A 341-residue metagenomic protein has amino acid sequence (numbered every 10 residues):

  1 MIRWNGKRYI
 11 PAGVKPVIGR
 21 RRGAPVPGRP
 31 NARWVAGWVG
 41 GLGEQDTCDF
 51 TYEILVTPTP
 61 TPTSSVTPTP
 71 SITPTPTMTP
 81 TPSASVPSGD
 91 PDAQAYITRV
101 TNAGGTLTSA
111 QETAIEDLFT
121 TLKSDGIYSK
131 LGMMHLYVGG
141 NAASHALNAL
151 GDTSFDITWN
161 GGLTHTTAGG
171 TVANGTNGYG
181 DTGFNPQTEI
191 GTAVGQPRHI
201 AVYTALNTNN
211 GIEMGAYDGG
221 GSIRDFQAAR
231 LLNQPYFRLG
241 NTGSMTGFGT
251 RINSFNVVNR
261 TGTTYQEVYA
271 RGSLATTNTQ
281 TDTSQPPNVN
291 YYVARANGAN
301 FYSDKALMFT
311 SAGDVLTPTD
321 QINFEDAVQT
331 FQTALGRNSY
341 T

Functional and structural regions predicted by a protein language model:
M1-T120, T310, N323-T341: Enriched but not universal
G43-T47, S144-N148, Y265-R271, Q321-I322: Short, surface-exposed terminal/edge motifs of secreted or surface/virion proteins that either
Y52, P80-P197, N210-I212, G219-G220 (+2 more regions): Extracytoplasmic low-complexity segments
I97, F155-G178, T182-T188, T192-G195 (+2 more regions): Extracellular glycan-interaction surfaces
Q111, G249-R251, S303: Active-site-proximal structural scaffolding
G139-A143, N207, G262-T264, D314-T319: Acidic glycine-/aspartate-rich tracts in secreted/extracellular proteins
V257-V258, M308-A312: Short, structured beta-strand segments at or near domain termini in extracellular proteins/domains
P286-M308, L316-P318: Extracellular glycan-interaction patches encoded by glycine-rich segments
